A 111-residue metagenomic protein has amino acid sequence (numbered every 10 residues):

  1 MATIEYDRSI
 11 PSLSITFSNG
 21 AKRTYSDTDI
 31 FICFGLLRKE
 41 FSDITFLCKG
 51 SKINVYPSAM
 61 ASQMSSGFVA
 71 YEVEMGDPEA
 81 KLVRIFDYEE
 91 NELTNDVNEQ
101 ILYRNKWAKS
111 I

Functional and structural regions predicted by a protein language model:
M1-S14, R23-F41, T45-I111: Long, contiguous binding/interaction regions
S18-G20: Glycine-centered tight beta-turn/hairpin loop motif at sheet-sheet or coil-to-beta transitions
